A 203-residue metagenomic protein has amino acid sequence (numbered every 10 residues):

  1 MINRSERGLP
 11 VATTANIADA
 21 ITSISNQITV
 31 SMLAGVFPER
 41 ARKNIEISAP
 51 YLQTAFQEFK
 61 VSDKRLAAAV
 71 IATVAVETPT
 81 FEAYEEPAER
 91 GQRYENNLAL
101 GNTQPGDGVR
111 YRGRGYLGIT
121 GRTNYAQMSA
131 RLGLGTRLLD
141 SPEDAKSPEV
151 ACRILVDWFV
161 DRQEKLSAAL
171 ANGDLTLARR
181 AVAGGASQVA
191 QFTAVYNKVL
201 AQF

Functional and structural regions predicted by a protein language model:
M1-T54, T193-F203: Extracellular cell-wall/glycan-interacting regions and their flexible linkers
T22-N44, Y51, V70-W158: Peptidoglycan-targeting cell-wall enzymes and recognition modules
Q53, I71, L155-V156, R179 (+2 more regions): Non-transmembrane alpha-helical segments in soluble domains of secreted/periplasmic/extracellular proteins
Q57-D63: Metal- and O2-centered redox machinery and metal/ROS homeostasis
L66: Active-site acidic/histidine clusters and adjacent loop/turn architecture that either coordinate catalytic ions
V74-E77, A168-Q188: Acidic helix/loop microenvironments that form the catalytic cleft of cell-wall polysaccharide enzymes
A151, A178, Q188-V199: Short, hydrophobic-biased amphipathic alpha-helical segments
V160-E164: Extended serine/threonine-enriched, polar tracts that run as long, contiguous segments within proteins
